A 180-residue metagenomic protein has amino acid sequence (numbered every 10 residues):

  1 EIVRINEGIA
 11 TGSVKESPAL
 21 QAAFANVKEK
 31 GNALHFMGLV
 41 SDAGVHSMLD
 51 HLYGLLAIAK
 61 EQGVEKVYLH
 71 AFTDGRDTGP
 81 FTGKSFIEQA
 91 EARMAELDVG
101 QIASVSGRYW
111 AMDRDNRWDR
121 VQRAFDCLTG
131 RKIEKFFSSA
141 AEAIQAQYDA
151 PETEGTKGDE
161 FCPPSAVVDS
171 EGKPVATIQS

Functional and structural regions predicted by a protein language model:
E1-W110, R117-D119, R123: Active-site nucleophile/metal-coordination loop of metallo-enzymes that catalyze phosphate/sulfate and related
L97, S104-V105, N116-S180: Hard-cation-handling environments
